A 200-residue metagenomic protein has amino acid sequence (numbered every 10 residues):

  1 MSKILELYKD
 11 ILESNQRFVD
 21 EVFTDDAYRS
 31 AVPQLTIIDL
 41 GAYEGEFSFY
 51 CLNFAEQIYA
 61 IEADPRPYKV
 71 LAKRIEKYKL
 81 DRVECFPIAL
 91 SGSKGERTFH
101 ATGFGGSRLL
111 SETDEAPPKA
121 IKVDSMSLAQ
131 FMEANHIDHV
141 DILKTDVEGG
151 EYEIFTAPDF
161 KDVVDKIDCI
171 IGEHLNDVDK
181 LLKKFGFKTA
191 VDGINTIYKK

Functional and structural regions predicted by a protein language model:
M1-K200: Phosphate/nucleotide-binding beta-alpha loop and adjacent structural elements of enzyme active sites
